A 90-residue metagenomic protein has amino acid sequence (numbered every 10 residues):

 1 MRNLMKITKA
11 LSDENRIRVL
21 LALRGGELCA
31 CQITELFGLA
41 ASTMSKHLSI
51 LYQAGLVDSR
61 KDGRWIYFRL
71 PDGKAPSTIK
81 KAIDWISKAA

Functional and structural regions predicted by a protein language model:
R2-S42, W65-K74: N-terminal helix-turn-helix DNA-binding core of bacterial DNA-binding proteins
N3, R69-A90: Conserved segment of winged-helix/HTH DNA-binding domains
R16, H47, G55, G63: Conserved phosphate-binding and hydrolysis motifs of nucleotide-dependent enzymes
E35, K46, Y52-Q53: Alpha-helical residues within the helix-turn-helix
Q53-D62, R69-L70: Beta-hairpin "wing" of winged helix-turn-helix
